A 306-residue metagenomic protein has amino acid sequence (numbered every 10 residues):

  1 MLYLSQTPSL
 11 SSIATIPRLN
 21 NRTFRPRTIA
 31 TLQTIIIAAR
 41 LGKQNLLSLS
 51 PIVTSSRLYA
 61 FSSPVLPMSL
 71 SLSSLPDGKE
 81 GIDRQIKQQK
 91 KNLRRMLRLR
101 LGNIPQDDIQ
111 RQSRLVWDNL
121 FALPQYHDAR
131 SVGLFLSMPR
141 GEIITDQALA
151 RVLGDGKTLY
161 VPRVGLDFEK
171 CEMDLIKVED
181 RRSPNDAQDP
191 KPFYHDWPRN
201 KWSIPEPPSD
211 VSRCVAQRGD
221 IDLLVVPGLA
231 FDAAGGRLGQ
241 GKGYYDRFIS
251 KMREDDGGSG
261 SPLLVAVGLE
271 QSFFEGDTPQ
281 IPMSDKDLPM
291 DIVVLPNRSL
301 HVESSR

Functional and structural regions predicted by a protein language model:
L2-I13, T28, R40-K87, L99 (+3 more regions): Surface-exposed, charge/polar-rich loops and edge strands
L2-Q6, R18, I37-D220: N-terminal active-site beta-alpha-beta segment that forms phosphate/nucleotide-binding and substrate-recognition loops
A30-I37: Low-complexity, intrinsically disordered tandem-repeat tracts enriched in small/polar residues
R94, S113, K201, K242-I249 (+1 more regions): Hydrophobic, well-ordered secondary-structure segments
L97, L134, L159, V225 (+2 more regions): A residue-level signal for conserved active-site and pocket-lining positions in enzyme catalytic cores
I143-A150, G235-S250: Short Gly/Thr/Asp-enriched flexible loops that form oxyanion-binding sites at enzyme active sites
I176-E179, L238-Y245, S284: Short, surface-exposed, charged loop/turn segments at secondary-structure junctions
